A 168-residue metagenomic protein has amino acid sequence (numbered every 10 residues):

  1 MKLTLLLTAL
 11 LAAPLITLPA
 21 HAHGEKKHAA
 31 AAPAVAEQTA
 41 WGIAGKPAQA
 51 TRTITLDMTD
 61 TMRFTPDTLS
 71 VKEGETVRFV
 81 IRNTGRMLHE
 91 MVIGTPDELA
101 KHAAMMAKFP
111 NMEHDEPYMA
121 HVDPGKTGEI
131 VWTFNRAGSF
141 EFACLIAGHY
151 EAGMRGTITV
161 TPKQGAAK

Functional and structural regions predicted by a protein language model:
M1-L5: Positively charged n-region of N-terminal signal peptides that target proteins for export
L6-T17: Bacterial N-terminal signal peptides
H23-V35, R63, E116-K168: Extracellular/periplasmic metallocenter environments
K26-T51: A eukaryote-biased signal for short, well-structured alpha-helical docking elements
K46-T76: N-terminal edge beta-strand
I81-N83: Asparagine-centered strand-capping/turn motif at beta-strand->loop junctions
E90-G94: Beta-strand signatures of extracellular beta-sandwich domains
D97-K108: Short aromatic-acidic-glycine turn motif
